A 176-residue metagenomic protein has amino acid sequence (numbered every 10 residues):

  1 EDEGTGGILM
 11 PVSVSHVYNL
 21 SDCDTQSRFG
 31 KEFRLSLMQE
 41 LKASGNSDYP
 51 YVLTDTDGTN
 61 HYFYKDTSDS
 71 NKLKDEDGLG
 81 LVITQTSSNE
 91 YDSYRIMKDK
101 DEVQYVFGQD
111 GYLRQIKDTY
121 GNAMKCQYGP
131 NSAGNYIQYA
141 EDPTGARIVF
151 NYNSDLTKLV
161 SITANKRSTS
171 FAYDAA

Functional and structural regions predicted by a protein language model:
E1-N122: Long, intrinsically disordered, low-complexity, charged/polar and glycine-rich segments
V14, F63-K65, Q85-N89, Q104-D110 (+3 more regions): Aromatic-rich beta-strand edge motifs centered on tyrosine
F29, M38, T163, S170-A172: Serine/proline-rich low-complexity intrinsically disordered segments, especially terminal tails, linkers
L53, R95-K98, Y139-A140, S161 (+1 more regions): Extracellular glycan-recognition/adhesion modules and their associated mucin-like linkers
